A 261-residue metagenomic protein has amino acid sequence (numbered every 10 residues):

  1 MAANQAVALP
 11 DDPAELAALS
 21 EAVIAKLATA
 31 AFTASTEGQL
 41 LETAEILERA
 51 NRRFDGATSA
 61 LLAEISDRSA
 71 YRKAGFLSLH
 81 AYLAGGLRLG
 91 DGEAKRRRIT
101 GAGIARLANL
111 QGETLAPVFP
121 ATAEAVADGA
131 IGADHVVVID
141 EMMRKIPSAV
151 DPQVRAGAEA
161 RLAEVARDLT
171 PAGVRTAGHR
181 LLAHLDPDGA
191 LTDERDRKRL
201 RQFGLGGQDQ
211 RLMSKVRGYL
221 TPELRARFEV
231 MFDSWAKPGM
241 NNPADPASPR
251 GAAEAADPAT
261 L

Functional and structural regions predicted by a protein language model:
M1-L261: Rieske [2Fe-2S] iron-sulfur domain-containing proteins
